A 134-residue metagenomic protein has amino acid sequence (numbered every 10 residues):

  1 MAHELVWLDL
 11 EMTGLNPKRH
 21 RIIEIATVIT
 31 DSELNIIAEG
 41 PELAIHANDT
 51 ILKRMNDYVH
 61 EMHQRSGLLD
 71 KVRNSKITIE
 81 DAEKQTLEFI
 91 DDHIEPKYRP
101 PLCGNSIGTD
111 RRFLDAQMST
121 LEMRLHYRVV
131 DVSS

Functional and structural regions predicted by a protein language model:
A2-L8, M12-G104: Conserved non-catalytic scaffold segment of RNase H-like nuclease domains
G104-R111: Glycine-rich phosphate-binding loops at beta-strand->alpha-helix junctions
E122-M123: A mobile, often basic/glycine-rich helix-loop segment that functions as the active-site lid/recognition loop
H126-S134: Short, flexible loop segments at boundaries between secondary-structure elements
